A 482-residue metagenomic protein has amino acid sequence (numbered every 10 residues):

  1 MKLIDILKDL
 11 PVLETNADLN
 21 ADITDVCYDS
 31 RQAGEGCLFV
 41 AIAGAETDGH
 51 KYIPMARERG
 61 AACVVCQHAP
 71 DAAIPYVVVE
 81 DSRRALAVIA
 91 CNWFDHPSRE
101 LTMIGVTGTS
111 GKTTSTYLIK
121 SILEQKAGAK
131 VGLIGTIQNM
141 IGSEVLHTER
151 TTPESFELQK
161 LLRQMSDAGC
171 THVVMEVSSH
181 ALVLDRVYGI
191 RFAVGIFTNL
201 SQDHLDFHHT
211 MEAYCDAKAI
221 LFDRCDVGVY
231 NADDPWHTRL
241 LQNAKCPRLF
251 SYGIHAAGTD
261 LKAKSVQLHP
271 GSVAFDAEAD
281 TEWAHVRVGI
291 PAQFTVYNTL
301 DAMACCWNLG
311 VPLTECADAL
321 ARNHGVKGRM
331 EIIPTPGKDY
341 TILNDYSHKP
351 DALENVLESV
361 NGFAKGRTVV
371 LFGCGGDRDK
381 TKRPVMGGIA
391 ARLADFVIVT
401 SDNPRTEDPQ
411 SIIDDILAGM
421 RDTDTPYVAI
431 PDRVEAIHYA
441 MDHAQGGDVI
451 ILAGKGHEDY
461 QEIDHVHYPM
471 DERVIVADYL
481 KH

Functional and structural regions predicted by a protein language model:
M1-V12, E35-L38, R84, E124 (+3 more regions): ATP-dependent carboxylate-amine ligase
M1-V88, K262, Q267, P291 (+3 more regions): N-terminal leader/targeting and accessory segments in enzymes
L3, D9, C66, P70-A73 (+4 more regions): Acidic, Mg2+-coordinating active-site environments of NTP-dependent enzymes
L7-L10, L86-A232, W236-P247, F363-A364: Phosphate-binding loop of NTP-binding sites
I23, G36, A61, A73-I74 (+5 more regions): Short, well-ordered alpha-helix to beta-strand connector turns
G44-E46, S179-H180, S201-D203, D234-P235 (+3 more regions): Short glycine-rich anion-binding loops that position phosphate/pyrophosphate groups of nucleotides and phosphorylated
A62-H68, G228-A232, L371-F372, D395-N403: Short internal beta-strands
A72-A73, M140-V145, Q202-F207, R378 (+2 more regions): A short acidic, helix-capping loop that chelates divalent metal ions and anchors anionic groups
